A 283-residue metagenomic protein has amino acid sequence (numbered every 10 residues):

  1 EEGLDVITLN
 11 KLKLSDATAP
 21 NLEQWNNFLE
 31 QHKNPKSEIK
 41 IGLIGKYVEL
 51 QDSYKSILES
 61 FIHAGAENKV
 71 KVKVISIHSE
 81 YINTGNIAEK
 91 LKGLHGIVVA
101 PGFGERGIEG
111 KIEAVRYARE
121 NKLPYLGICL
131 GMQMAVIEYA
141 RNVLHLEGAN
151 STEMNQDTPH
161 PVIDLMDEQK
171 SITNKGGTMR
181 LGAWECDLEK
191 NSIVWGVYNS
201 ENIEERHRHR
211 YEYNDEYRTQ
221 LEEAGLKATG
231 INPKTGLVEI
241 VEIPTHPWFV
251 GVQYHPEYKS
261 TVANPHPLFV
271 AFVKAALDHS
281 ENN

Functional and structural regions predicted by a protein language model:
E1-N202, H207-T245, Q253-N283: N-terminal beta1-alpha1 cap of cysteine-dependent amidohydrolase-like domains
